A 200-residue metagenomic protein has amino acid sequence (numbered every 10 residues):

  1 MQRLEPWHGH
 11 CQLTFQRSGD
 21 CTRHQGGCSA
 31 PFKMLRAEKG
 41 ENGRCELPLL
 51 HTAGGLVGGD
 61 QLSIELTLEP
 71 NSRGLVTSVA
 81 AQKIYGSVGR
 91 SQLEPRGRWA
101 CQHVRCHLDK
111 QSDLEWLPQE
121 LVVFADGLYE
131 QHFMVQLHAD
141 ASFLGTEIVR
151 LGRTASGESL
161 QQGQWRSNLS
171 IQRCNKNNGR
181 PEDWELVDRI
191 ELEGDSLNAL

Functional and structural regions predicted by a protein language model:
M1-E120, A125, H132: N-terminal, charged/glycine-rich beta-strand/loop interface patches
E69, D109, Q136-H138, T146 (+1 more regions): Feature marks extracellular polysaccharide-active and adherence modules
Y85-G86, F124-H132, L137-Q164: Acidic (Asp/Glu-rich), glycine- and aromatic
S142, V149-L200: Active-site/ligand-binding surface loops and adjacent short beta/alpha elements that line catalytic pockets across
